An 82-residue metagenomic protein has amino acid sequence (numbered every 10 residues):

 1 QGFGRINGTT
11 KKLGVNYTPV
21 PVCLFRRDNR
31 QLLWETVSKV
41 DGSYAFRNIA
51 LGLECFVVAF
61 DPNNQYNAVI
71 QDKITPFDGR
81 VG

Functional and structural regions predicted by a protein language model:
Q1-G82: Long luminal/extracellular ectodomains of secretory-pathway precursor proteins
